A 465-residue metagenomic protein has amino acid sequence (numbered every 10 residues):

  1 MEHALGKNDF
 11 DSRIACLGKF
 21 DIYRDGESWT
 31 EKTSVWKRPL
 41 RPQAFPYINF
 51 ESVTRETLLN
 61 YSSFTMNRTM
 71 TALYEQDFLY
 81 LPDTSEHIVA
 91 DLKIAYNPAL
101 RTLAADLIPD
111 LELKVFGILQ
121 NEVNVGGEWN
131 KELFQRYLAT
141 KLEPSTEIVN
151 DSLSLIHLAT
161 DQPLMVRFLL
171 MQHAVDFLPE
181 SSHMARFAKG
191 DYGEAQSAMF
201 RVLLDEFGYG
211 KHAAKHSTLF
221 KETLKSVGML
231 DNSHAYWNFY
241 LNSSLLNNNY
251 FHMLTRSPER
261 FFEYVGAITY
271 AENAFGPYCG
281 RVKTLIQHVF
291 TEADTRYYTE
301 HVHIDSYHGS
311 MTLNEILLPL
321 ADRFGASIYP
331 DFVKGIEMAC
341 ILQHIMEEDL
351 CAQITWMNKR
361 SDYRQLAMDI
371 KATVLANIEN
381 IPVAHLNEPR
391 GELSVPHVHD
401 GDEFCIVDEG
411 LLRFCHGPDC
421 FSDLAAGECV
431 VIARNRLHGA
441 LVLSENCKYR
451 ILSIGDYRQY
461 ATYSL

Functional and structural regions predicted by a protein language model:
E2-D408, L412-L443, C447-D456: Non-heme di-metal
G455-L465: Short peripheral tails and domain-boundary helices/loops at the edges of structured domains
